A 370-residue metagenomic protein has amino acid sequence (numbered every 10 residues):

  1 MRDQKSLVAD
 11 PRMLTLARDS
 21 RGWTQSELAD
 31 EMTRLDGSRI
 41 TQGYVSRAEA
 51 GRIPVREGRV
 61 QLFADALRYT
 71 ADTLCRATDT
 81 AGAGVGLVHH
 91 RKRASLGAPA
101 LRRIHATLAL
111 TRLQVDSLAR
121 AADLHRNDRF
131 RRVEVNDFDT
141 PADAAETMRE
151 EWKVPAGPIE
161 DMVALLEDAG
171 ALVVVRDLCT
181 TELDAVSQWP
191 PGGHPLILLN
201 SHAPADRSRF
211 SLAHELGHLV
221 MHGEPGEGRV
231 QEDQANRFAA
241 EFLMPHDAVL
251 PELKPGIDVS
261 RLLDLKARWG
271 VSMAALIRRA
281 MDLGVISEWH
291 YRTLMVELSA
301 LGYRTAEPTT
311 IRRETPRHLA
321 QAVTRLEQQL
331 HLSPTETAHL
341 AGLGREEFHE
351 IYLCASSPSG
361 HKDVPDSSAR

Functional and structural regions predicted by a protein language model:
M1-R370: Active-site hotspot residues in diverse enzymes, especially metal/ion-binding acidic/histidine motifs
